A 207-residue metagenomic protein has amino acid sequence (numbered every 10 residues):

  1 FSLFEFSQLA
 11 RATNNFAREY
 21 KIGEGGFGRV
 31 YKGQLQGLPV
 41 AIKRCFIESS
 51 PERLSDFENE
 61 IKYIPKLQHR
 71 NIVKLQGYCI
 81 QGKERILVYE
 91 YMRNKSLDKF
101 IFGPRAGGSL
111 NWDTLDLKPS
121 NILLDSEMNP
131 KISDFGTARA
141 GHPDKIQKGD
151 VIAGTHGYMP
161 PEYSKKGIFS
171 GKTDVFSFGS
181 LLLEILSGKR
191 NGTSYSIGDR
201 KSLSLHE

Functional and structural regions predicted by a protein language model:
F1-E207: Conserved eukaryotic protein kinase-like
